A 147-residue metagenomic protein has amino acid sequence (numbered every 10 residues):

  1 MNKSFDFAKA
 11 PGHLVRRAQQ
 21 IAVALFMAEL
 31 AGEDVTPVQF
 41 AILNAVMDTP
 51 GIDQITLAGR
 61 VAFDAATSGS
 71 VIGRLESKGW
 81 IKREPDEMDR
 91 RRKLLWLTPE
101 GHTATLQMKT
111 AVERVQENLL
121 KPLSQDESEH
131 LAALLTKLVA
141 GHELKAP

Functional and structural regions predicted by a protein language model:
M1-E33, K137: N-terminal leader segment of winged-helix/HTH proteins
M1-S4, Q125-P147: C-terminal regulatory/oligomerization modules of transcriptional regulators
L14, I21, L25, A41-N44 (+2 more regions): Pre-recognition alpha-helix immediately N-terminal to the DNA-recognition helix within helix-turn-helix or winged-helix
V23, G51, G73-K137: Charged, amphipathic alpha-helical coiled-coil/dimerization segments
V46-T49, F63, T136-L138: Short helix-capping/turn signature of helix-turn-helix
L57-A58: A short acidic, leucine-rich amphipathic alpha-helix
